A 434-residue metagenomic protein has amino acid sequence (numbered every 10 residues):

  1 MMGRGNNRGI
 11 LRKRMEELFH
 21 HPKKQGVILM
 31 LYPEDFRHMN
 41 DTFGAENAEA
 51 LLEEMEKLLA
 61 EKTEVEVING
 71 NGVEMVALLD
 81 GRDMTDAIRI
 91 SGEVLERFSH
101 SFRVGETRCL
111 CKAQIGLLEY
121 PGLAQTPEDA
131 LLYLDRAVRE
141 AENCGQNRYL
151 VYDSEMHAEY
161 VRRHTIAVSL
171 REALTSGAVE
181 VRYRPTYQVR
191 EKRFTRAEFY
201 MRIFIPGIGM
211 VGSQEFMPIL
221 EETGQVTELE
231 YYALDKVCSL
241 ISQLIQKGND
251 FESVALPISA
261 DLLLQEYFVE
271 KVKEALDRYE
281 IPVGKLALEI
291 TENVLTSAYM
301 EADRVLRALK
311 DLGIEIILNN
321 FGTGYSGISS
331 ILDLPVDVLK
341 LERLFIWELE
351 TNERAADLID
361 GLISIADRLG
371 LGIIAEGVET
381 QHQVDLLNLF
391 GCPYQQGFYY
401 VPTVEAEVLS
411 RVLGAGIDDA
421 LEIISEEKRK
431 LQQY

Functional and structural regions predicted by a protein language model:
M1-M2, R8-G9, K13, H20-H21 (+5 more regions): C-di-GMP signaling machinery
M2-V27, E34-A60, I68-G72, M84-G92 (+3 more regions): Conserved long alpha-helical elements within nucleotide-processing catalytic cores of c-di-GMP signaling and class III
V67-N71, F98-Q114, E142, G209 (+2 more regions): Catalytic core regions of nucleotide second-messenger enzymes
L78-A87, G105-R108, K112-A130, E155-A158 (+4 more regions): Catalytic strand-loop-helix junctions within cyclic-nucleotide turnover domains
E93, R97, T107, Q114-L123 (+10 more regions): Cyclic nucleotide signaling catalytic output domains
Y149, V189-E198, T223-E301, G377: Catalytic core of bacterial c-di-GMP phosphodiesterases, primarily the EAL and HD-GYP domains, capturing alpha-helical
R162-I219, P257, L318, A375 (+3 more regions): Active-site core of bacterial EAL-family cyclic-dinucleotide phosphodiesterase domains
P206, S259-E266, K285-Y299, L312-Y434: EAL-family c-di-GMP phosphodiesterase catalytic domain
